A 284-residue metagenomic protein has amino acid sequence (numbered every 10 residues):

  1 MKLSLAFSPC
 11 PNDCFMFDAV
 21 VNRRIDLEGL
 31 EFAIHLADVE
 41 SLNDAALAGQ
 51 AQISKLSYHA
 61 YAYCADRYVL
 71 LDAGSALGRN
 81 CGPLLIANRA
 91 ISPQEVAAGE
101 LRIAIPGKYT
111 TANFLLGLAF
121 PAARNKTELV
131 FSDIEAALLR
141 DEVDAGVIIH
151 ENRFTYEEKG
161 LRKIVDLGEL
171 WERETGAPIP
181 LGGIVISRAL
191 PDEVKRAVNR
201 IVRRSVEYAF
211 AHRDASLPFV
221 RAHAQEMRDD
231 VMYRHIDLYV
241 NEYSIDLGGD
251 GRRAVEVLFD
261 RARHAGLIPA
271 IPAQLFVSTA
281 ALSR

Functional and structural regions predicted by a protein language model:
K2-N22, P83-A145, E151, R253-V257: Bilobed "Venus flytrap"/periplasmic-binding protein-like clamshell domains and structurally analogous long
N12-M16, I25-S57: Extracytoplasmic small-molecule ligand-binding "clamshell" domains of the periplasmic binding protein/Venus flytrap
I25-H35, A119-L129, I268-A273: A local structural motif
D38-E40, G49-A62, V130-F131, I148-F154: Beta->alpha turn/N-cap motifs
L70-P93, E172-A189: Hydrophobic/proline-rich hinge and linker segments of small-molecule sensing/allosteric domains, predominantly
S132-A222: Pocket-lining segment of extracytoplasmic ligand-binding domains
P191-R261: Secondary-structure end/capping motifs
R252-V255, D260-R284: Long, low-complexity C-terminal extensions of enzymes
